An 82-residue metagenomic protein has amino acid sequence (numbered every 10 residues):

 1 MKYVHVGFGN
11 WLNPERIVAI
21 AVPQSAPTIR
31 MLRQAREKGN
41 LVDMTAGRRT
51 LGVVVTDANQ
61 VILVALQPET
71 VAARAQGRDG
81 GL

Functional and structural regions predicted by a protein language model:
M1-L12: Short aromatic-glycine motifs in intrinsically disordered, low-complexity regions
K2, G52-V53: Residue-level detector of beta-strand structural context in well-folded domains
P14-V22: Phosphoinositide-dependent membrane-docking surfaces
P27-K38, D43: Compact, glycine-rich, soluble single-domain proteins
A46-L51: A short, compositionally biased
V53-L82: C-terminal structural segments of small proteins and small subunits
